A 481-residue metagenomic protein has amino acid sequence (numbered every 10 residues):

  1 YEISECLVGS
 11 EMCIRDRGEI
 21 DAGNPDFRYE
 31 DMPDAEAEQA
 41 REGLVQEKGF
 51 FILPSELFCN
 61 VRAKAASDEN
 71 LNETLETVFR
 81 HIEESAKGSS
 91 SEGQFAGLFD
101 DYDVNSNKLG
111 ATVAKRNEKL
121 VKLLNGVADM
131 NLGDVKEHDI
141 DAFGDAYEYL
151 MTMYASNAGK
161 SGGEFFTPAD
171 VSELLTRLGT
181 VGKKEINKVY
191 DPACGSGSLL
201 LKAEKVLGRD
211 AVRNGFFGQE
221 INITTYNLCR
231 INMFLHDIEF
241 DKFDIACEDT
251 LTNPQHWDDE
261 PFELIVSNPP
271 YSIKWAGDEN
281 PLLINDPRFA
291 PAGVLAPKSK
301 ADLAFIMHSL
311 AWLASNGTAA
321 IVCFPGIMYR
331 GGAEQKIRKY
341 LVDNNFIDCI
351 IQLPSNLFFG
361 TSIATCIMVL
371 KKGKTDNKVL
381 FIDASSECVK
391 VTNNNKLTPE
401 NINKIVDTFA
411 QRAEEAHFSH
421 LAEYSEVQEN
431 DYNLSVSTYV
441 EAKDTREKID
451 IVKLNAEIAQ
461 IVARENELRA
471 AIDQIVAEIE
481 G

Functional and structural regions predicted by a protein language model:
S4, V8-K184, D241-N253, Q352-N356 (+4 more regions): Non-catalytic, mostly N-terminal accessory regions of nucleic-acid modification and defense proteins
L7, V212, T361-I363: Short, solvent-exposed coil/turn segments
V113-R116, V135-D139, E164, G218 (+3 more regions): Alpha-helix initiation/capping motif
S161-S267, S272-K274, D278-L283, R288-G293 (+3 more regions): Conserved S-adenosyl-L-methionine
D259-G481: A conserved structural/catalytic subdomain of Rossmann-like adenosyl-cofactor enzymes
